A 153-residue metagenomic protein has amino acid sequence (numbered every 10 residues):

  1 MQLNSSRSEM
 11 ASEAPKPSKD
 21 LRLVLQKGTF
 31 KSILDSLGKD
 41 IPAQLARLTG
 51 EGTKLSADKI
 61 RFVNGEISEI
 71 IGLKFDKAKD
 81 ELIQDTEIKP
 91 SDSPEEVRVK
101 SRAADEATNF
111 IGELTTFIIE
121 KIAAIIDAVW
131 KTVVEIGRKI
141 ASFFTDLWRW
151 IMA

Functional and structural regions predicted by a protein language model:
M1-G112: N-terminal propeptides/leader regions of secreted preproproteins that are proteolytically removed before maturation
E87-A153: Membrane- and interface-active hydrophobic/amphipathic segments that mediate membrane binding, fusion, translocation
